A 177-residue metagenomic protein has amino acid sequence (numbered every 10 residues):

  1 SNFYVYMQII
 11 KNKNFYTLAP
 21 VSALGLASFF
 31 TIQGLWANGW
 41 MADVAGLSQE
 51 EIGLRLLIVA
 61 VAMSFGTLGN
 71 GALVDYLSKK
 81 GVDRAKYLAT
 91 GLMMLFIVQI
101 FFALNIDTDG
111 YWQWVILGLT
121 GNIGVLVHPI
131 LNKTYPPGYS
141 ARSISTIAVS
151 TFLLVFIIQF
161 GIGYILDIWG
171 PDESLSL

Functional and structural regions predicted by a protein language model:
S1-M7: Flexible cytoplasmic inter-helical loops of multi-pass small-molecule transporters
N12-G71, G121-H128, N132, V155-G163: Extracytoplasmic gate region of multi-pass secondary transporters
Y16, E50, A85-K86, T108 (+1 more regions): Residues that define the loop-to-transmembrane-helix transition and helix capping in multi-pass membrane transporters
P20, L54, I58-V61, T90-I97 (+3 more regions): Hydrophobic residues within alpha-helical transmembrane segments of multi-pass solute transporters/permease subunits
G39-V44, D75-Y76, A103, K133-T134 (+1 more regions): Transmembrane helix-loop junction
T67, T134-P171: A late C-terminal transmembrane helix in Major Facilitator Superfamily
T67-V82, L166-D167: Helix-to-loop junctions at the C-terminal end of transmembrane segments in multipass secondary transporters
V82-V127: C-terminal transmembrane helical hairpin of 12-TM major facilitator-type secondary transporters
